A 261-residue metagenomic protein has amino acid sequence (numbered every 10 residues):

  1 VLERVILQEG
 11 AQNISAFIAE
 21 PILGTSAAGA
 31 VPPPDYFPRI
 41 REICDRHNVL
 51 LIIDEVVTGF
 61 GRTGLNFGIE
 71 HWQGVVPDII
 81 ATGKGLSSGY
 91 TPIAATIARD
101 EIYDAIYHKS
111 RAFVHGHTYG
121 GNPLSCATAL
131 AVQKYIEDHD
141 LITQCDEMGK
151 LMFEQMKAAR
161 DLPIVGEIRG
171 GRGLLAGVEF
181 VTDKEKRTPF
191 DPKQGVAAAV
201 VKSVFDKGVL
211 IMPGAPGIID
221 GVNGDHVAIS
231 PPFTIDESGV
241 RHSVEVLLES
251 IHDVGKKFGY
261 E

Functional and structural regions predicted by a protein language model:
V1-E261: Conserved N-terminal phosphate-binding loop of PLP-dependent enzymes in the Aspartate aminotransferase
